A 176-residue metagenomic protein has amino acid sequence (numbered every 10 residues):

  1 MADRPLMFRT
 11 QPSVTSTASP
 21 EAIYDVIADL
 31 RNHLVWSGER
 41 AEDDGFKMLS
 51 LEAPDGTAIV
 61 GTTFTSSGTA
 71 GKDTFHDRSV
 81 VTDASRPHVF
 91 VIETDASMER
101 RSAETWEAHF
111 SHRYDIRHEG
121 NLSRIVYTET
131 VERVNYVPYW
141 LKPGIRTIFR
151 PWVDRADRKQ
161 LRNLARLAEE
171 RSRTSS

Functional and structural regions predicted by a protein language model:
M1-V60: Hydrophobic ligand-binding cavity/cleft-lining segments
R9-Q11, T74-R78, E107-H112: Short, surface-exposed coil-to-beta transition loops
S13-T15, V80, V91, D115 (+1 more regions): Generic structural detector for well-ordered beta-strands
S19, R86-P87, E119-L122: Short strand-connecting beta-turns/loops that link adjacent beta-strands
H33, E42, F90, E99 (+1 more regions): Flexible, glycine-rich phosphate/dinucleotide-binding loops and adjacent beta-alpha linkers at cofactor/substrate
F46-T105, R124, K159-S176: Glycine-rich portal/gate segments that line the openings of hydrophobic small-molecule binding cavities
T94-R155: Beta-strand/loop substructures that line and gate deep hydrophobic ligand-binding cavities in soluble
